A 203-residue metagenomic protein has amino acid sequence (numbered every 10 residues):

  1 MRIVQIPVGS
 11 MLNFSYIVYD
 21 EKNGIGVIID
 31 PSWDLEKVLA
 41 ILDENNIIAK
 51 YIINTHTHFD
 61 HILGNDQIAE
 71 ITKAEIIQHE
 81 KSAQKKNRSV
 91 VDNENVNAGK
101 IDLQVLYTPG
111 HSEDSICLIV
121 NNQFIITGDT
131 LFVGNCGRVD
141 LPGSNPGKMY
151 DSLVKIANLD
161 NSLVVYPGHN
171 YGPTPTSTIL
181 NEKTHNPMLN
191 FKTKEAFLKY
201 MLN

Functional and structural regions predicted by a protein language model:
M1-N45, C117-G128: Conserved beta-strand hairpin/beta-sheet module of binuclear metal-dependent hydrolase folds, prominently
L12, N23-G26, W33-Q104, T184-M188 (+1 more regions): Active-site HxH/HxHxD metal-binding segment of metal-dependent hydrolases
I17, N95-V120, I125: Core dinuclear metal-dependent hydrolase active-site scaffold
I29, I76-Q78, T127, P167: Hydrophobic residues in well-ordered beta-strands that form the structural core
P31, I62, M149, L153: Aromatic/hydrophobic pocket-lining residues that form the small-molecule binding cavity in soluble enzyme cores
I52-I62, L106-D114, Y166-G172: Histidine-centered catalytic micro-motifs
S112-L202: Metallo-beta-lactamase
